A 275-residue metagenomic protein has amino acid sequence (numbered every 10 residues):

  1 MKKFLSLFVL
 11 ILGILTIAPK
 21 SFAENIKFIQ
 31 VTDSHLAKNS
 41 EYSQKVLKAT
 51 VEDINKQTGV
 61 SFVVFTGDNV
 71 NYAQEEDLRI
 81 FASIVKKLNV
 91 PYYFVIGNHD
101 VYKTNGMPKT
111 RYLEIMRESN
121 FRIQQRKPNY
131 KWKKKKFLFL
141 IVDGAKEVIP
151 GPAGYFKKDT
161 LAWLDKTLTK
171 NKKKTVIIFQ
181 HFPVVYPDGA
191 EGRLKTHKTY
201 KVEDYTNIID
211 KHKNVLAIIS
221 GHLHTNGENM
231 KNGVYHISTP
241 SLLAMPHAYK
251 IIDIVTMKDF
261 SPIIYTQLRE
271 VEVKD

Functional and structural regions predicted by a protein language model:
M1-F8: Bacterial N-terminal signal peptides that target proteins for export
F8-T16: Bacterial N-terminal signal peptides
P19-R79, K127: N-terminal active-site segment of His-dependent metallophosphoesterases
Q30-T32, F62-D68, Y92-N98, V142 (+3 more regions): Active-site neighborhood of phospho(di)ester-bond hydrolases with catalytic His/Asp-centered motifs
S34-A37, N69-Y72, N98-K103, A145-V148 (+4 more regions): Solvent-exposed loop/turn segments at secondary-structure junctions within structured extracellular/periplasmic domains
E75-D165, K170, D204-Y205, K211 (+1 more regions): Extended active-site neighborhood of metal-dependent phosphoesterases/phosphodiesterases
I149-Y155, N171-S220: Active-site-proximal segments of metal-dependent phosphoesterases and phosphodiesterases across multiple
Y265-D275: Short, solvent-exposed aromatic-acidic interface loops
